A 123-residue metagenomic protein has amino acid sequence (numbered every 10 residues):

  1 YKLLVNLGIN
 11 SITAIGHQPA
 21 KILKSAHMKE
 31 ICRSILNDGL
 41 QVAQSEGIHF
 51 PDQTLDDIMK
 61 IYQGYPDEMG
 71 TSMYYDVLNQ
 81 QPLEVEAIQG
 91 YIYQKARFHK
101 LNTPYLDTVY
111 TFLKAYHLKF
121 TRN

Functional and structural regions predicted by a protein language model:
Y1-L40, P66-D67: Active-site-proximal catalytic alpha-helix in oxidoreductases
R33-N123: NAD(P)-dependent Rossmann-like dehydrogenase/reductase catalytic/cofactor-binding core
